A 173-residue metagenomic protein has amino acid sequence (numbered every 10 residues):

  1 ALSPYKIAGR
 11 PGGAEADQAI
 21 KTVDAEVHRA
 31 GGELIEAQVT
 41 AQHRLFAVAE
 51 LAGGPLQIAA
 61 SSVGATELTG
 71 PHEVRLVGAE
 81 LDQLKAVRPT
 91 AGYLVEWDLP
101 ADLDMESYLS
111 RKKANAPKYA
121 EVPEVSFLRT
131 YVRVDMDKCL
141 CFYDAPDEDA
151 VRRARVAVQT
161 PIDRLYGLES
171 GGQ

Functional and structural regions predicted by a protein language model:
A1-E124, D137, A154-V156, S170-Q173: Short S/T/G/P-rich N-terminal loop/turn motif that feeds into the first structured element of a domain
V48, F142-Y143: A short beta-strand motif that forms the metal-chelation/ATP-contact edge of phosphoryl-transfer active sites
N115, F127-D135, R164: Conserved binding-pocket/active-site segment within a compact domain
R129-V132, F142, A154: A structural feature that tracks compact, well-ordered secondary-structure segments with a strong bias toward
D135-M136, P146: Short, active-site-adjacent segments that bind or coordinate small-molecule cofactors and metal centers
D144-L168: Short, compact, well-ordered microdomains
